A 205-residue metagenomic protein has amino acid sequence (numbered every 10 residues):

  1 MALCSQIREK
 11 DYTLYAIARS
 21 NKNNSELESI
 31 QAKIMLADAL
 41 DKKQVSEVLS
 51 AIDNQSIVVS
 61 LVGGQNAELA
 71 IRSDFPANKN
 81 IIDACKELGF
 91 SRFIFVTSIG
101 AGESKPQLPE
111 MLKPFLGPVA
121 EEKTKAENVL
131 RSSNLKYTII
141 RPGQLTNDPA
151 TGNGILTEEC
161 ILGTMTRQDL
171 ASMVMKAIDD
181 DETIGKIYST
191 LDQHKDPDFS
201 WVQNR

Functional and structural regions predicted by a protein language model:
M1-Y12: N-terminal Rossmann NAD(P)H-binding glycine-rich loop of SDR-like oxidoreductase domains
Y15, N21, Q65-E122, A126-S132 (+1 more regions): Conserved Rossmann-fold NAD(P)-dependent oxidoreductase catalytic core, especially the SDR/UDP-sugar
A16-E87, I178-E182, Y188: NAD(P)H-binding glycine-rich loop region in Rossmannoid oxidoreductase-like domains and their noncatalytic homologs
A18, R141-T146: Conserved SDR Rossmann-fold cofactor-binding beta-strand/turn motif
D41, A77, A126, T166-D169: Conserved cofactor-binding/catalytic machinery of classical short-chain dehydrogenase/reductase
V58, L130, I140, L170-V174 (+1 more regions): Non-catalytic, hydrophobic alpha-helical segments
V62, I94-S98, G143, L191: Active-site beta-alpha turn of Rossmann-fold NAD(P)-dependent dehydrogenases/reductases
N147-R205: Active-site-lining helix/loop region of Rossmann-like oxidoreductase modules
